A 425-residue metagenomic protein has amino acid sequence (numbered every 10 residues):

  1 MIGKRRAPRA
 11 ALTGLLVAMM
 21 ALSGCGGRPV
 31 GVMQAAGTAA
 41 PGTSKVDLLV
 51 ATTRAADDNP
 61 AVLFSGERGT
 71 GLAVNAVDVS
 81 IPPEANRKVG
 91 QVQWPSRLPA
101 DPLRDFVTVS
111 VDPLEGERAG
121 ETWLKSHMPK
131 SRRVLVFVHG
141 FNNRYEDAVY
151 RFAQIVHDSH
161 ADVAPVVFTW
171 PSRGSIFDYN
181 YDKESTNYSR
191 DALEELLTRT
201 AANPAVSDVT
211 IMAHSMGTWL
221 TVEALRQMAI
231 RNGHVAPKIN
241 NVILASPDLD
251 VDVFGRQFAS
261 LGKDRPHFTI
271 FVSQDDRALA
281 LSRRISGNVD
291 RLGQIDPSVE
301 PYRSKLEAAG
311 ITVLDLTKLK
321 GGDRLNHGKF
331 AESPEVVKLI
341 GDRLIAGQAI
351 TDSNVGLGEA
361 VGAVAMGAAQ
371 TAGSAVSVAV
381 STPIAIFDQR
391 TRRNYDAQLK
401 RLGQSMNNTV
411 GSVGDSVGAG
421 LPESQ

Functional and structural regions predicted by a protein language model:
I2-L12: Bacterial N-terminal signal peptides that target proteins for export
A21-G24: C-terminal motif of bacterial Sec signal peptides marking the signal peptidase cleavage site
G26, V30-S110, E121-W123, M128-K130 (+6 more regions): Lipolytic serine-hydrolase domain surface
R133: Alpha/beta-hydrolase fold active-site loops
V136-G140, H214, S246: The conserved beta1-alpha1 loop
N143-A148: Short substrate-entry loop that stabilizes the transition state in hydrolases
A213, G217, T221: Gly/Ala-rich beta-loop-alpha elbow adjacent to hydrolase catalytic centers
T391-Q425: Short, low-complexity, Pro/Ser/Thr/Gly-rich segments in the mature regions of secreted, periplasmic
